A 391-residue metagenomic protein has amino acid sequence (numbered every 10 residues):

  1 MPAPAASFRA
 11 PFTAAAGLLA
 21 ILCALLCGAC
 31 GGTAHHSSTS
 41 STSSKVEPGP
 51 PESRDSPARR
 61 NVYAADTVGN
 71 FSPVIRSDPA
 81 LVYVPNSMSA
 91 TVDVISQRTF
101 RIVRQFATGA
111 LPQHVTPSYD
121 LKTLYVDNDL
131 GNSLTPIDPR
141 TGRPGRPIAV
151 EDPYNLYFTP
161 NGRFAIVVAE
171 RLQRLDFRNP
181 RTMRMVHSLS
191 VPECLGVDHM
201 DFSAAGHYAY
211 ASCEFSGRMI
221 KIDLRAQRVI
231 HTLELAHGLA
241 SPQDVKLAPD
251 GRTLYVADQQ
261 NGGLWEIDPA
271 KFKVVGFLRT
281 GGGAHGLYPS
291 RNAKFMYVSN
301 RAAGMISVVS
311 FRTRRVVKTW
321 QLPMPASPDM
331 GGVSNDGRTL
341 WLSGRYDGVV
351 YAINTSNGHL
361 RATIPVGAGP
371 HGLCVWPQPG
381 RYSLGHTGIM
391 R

Functional and structural regions predicted by a protein language model:
P2-L18: Bacterial N-terminal signal peptides that target proteins for export
A16-G28: Bacterial N-terminal signal peptides
C30-R391: Predominantly soluble domains enriched in secretory-pathway, periplasmic, or organellar proteins
